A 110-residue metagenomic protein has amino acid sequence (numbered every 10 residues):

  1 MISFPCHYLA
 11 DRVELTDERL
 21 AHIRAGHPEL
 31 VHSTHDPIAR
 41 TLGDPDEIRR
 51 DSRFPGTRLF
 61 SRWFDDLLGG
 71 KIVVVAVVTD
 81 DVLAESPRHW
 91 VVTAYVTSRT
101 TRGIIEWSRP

Functional and structural regions predicted by a protein language model:
M1-P110: Ribonuclease/tRNase effector modules and their secretory precursors
